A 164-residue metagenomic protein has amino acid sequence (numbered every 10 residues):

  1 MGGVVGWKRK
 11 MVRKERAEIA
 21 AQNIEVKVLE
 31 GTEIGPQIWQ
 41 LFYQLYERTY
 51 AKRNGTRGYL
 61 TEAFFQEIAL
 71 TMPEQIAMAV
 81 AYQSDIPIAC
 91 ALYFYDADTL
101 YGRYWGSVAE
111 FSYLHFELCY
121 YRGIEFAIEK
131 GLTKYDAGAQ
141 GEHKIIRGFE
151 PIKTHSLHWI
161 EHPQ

Functional and structural regions predicted by a protein language model:
M1-S112, H158: A conserved beta-strand-loop-helix scaffold within acyl/acetyltransferase catalytic domains
A97-W159: Acyl-donor binding region in acyl/amide transferases
